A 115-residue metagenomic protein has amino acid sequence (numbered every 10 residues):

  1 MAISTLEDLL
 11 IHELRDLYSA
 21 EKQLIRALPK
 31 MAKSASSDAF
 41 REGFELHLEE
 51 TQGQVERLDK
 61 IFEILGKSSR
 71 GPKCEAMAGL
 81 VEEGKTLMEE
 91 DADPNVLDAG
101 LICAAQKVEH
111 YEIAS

Functional and structural regions predicted by a protein language model:
M1-S115: Amphipathic alpha-helical hairpins
